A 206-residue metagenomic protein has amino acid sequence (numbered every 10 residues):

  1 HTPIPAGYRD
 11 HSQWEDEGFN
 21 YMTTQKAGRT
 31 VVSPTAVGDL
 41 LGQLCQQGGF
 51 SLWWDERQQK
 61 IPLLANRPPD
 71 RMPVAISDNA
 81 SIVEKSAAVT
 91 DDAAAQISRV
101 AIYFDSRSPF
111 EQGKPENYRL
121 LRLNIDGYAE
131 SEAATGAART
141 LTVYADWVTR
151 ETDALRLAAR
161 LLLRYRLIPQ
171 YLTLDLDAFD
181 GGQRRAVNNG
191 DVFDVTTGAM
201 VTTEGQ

Functional and structural regions predicted by a protein language model:
H1-Q206: C-terminal extracytoplasmic interaction modules
